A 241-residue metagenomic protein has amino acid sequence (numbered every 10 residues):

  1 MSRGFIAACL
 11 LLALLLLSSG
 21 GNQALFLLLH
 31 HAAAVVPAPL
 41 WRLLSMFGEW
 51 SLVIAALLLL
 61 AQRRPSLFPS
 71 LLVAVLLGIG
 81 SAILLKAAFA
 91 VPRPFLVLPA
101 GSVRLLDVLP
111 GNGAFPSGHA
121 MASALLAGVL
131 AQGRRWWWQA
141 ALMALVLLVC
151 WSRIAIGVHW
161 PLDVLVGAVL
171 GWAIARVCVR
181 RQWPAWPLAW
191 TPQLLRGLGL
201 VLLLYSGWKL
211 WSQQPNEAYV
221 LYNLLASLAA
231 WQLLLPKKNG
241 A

Functional and structural regions predicted by a protein language model:
M1-L52, I83-N112, P236-A241: N-terminal transmembrane-helix/juxtamembrane module of multi-pass inner/ER membrane proteins
R3-S18, A74-G78, M143-A144, R196-L203: Alpha-helical transmembrane segments
A8, S51, L71, V75-I79 (+3 more regions): Alpha-helical transmembrane spans of integral membrane proteins, capturing the lipid-embedded, hydrophobic core of TM
A24-L27, R63-C150: Membrane-interface loops
H31-F47, L72-V75, D163-L165, Y219-L225: Loop-to-helix transition at the N-terminal end of transmembrane alpha-helices
H31-R42, A55, L59-L67, S152 (+3 more regions): Membrane-helix interfacial "entry" motifs
S45-A61, V75-L77, A141: Hydrophobic alpha-helical transmembrane segments
D107-N239: Membrane-embedded catalytic cores of phosphoryl/pyrophosphoryl-handling enzymes
